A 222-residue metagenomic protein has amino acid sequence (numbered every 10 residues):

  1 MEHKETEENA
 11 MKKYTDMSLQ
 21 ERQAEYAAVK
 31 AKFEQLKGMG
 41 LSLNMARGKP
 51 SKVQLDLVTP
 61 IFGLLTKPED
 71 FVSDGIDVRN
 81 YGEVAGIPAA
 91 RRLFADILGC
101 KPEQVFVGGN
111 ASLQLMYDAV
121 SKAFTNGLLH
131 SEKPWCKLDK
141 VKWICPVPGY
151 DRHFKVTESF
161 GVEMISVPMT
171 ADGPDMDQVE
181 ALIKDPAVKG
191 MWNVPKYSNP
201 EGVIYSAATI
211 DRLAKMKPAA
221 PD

Functional and structural regions predicted by a protein language model:
E2-A10: Short, Lys/Arg-enriched N-terminal segments with co-localized hydrophobic residues within the first ~10-30 amino acids
E5-T6, R47, T59, F154 (+1 more regions): Low-complexity, compositionally biased segments
A10-A85, A89, A95-D96: N-terminal "arm"/small-domain region of PLP-dependent enzymes with the aminotransferase-like
D70, I76-P221: Conserved core of the PLP fold type I
